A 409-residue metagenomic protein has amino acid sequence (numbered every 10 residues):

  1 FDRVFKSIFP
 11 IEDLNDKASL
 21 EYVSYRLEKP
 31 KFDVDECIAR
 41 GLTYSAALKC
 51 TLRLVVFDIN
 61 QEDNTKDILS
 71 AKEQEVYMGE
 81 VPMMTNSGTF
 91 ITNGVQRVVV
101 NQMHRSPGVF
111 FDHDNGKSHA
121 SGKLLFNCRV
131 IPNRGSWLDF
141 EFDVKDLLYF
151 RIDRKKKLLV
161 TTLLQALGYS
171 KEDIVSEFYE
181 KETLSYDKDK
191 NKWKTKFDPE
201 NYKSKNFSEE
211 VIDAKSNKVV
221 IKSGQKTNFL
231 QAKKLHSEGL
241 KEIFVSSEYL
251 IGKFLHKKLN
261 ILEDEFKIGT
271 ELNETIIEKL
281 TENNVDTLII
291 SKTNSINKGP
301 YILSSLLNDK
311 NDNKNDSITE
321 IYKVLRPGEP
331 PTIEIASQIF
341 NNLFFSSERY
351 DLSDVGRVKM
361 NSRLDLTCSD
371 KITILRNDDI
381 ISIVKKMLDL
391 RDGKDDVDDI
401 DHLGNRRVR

Functional and structural regions predicted by a protein language model:
F1-R409: N-terminal non-catalytic structural scaffold regions of very large proteins
